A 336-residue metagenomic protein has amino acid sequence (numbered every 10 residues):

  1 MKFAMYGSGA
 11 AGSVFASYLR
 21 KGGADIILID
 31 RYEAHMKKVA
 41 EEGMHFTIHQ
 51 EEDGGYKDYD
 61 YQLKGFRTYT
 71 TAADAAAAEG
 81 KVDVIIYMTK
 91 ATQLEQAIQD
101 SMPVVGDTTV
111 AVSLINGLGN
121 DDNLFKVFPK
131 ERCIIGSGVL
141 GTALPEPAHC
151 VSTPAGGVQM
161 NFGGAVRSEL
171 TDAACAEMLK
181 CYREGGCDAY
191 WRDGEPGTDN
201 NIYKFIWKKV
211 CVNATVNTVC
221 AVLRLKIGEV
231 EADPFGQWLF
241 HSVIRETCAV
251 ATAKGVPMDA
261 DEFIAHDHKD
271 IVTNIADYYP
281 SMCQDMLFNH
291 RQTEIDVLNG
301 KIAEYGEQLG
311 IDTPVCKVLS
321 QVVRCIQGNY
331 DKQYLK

Functional and structural regions predicted by a protein language model:
M1-Y59: NAD(P)+-binding Rossmann beta1-loop-alpha1 motif at the extreme N-terminus of oxidoreductases
S17, K21, Q99-P103, K126 (+2 more regions): Short, well-ordered alpha-helices that flank and scaffold nucleotide-derived cofactor binding pockets
K57-V151: Rossmann-like NAD(P)(H) cofactor-binding subdomain of soluble oxidoreductases
V105, H149-N161, A221-E231, Y279-L287: Helix-loop-beta segment of a Rossmann-like dinucleotide-binding subdomain
N116-F205, K209: Rossmann-fold dinucleotide-binding core
N201-E231, F235-C248, I275: Active-site-proximal catalytic alpha-helix in oxidoreductases
Q237-K336: NAD(P)-dependent Rossmann-like dehydrogenase/reductase catalytic/cofactor-binding core
